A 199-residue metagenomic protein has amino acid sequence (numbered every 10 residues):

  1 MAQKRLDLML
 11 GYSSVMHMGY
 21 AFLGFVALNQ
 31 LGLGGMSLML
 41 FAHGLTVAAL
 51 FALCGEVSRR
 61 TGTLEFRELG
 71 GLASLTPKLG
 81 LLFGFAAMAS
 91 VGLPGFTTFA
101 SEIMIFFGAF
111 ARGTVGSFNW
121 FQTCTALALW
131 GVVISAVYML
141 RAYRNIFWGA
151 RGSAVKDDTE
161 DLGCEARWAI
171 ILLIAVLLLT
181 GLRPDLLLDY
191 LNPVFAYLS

Functional and structural regions predicted by a protein language model:
M1-L28: Internal transmembrane alpha-helices of multipass membrane proteins
A2-Q3, Q30, R60-T63: Helix-loop interface residues and adjacent transmembrane-helix termini in multi-pass membrane transporters, primarily
R5, V15, H43, L69 (+3 more regions): Divalent metal-coordination and catalytic microenvironments
M9-L10, G35-M36, L40: Alpha-helical transmembrane segments and their helix-entry boundary regions
G11-H17, A21, T46-S135, D157-V176: Interfacial and helix-entry/exit segments of alpha-helical transmembrane bundles in multi-pass inner-membrane proteins
F25-M36, I103-G108, V194-Y197: Membrane-interface interhelical loops and short amphipathic "cap" helices that link adjacent transmembrane segments
M39-V47: Histidine-centered catalytic micro-motifs
T76-K78, M139-S199: Cytoplasmic/organellar membrane-interface segments at the starts of transmembrane helices in multi-pass inner-membrane
